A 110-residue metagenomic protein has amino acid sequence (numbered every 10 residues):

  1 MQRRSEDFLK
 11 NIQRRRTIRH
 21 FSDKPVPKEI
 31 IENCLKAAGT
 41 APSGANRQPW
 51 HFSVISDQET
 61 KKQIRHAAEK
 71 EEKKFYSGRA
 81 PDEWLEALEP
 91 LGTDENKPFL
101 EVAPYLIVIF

Functional and structural regions predicted by a protein language model:
M1-E32: Specificity-determining recognition surfaces
F8-K10, T17, H51, A103-I107: A generic secondary-structure signal marking the coil-to-beta-strand transition
P27-C34, Q48, T60: Short N-terminal amphipathic alpha-helix/helix-capping patch enriched in small hydrophobics with frequent Ser/Thr
I31-L35, R65-A68: A generic alpha-helix structural signal
A45-S56: Short loop-to-beta-strand entry elements in the cores of soluble alpha/beta enzymes
V54-F110: Glycine/small-residue-rich phosphate/adenosyl-binding loop
